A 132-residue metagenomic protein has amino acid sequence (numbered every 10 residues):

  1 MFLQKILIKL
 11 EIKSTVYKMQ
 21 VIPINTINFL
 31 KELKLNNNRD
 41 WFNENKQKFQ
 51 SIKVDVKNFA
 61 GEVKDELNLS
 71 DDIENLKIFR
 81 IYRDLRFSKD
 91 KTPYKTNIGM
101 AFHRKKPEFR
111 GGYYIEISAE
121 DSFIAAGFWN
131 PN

Functional and structural regions predicted by a protein language model:
V21-I22: Well-ordered alpha/beta subsegment
N25-L30: Short, aromatic-enriched amphipathic alpha-helices that serve as compact interaction elements
K31-L67: Contiguous, amphipathic alpha-helical segments that mediate oligomerization or scaffolding in large protein assemblies
K53-K105: Extended cationic-aromatic binding surfaces that line active-site or macromolecule-binding grooves and engage
R86-N132: Aromatic- and glycine-enriched beta-alpha-beta binding-site module
